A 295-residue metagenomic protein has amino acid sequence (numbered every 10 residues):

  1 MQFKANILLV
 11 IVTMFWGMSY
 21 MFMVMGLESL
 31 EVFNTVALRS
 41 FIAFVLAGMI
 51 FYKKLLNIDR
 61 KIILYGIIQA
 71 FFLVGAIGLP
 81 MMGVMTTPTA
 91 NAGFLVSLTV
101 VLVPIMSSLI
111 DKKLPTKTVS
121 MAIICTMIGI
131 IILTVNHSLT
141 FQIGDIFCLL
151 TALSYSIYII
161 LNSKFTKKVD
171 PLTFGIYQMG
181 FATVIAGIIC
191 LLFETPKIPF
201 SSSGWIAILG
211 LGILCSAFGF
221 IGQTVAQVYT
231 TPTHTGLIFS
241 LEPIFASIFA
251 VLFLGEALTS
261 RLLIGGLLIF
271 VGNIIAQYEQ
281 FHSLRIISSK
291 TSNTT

Functional and structural regions predicted by a protein language model:
M1-N34, F71, L79, L139-K164 (+1 more regions): Glycine-/small-residue-enriched transmembrane alpha-helix faces in small-molecule transporters and effluxers
F3-L8, N34-M49, T118-C125, I143 (+3 more regions): Hydrophobic alpha-helical transmembrane segments of multi-pass integral membrane proteins, especially transporters
F15, S19-Y20, F51-V96, I132 (+1 more regions): Specific transmembrane alpha-helical segments of multi-pass solute transporters/efflux pumps, especially DMT/EamA
S29-G75, L102-M106, S154-L161, I176-E194 (+2 more regions): Transmembrane alpha-helices of multi-pass small-molecule transport proteins
V36-L38, A92-L98, L161-T183, S216-L252: Helix-helix packing/entry segments at the starts of transmembrane helices
L38-F41, G204-I206, S240-T295: C-terminal-most transmembrane helix of multi-pass membrane proteins
L46-L55, P80, T99-M121, I244-I264: C-terminal transmembrane-helix exit sites in multi-pass transporters
A47, I67-Q69, P115-T134, A186 (+1 more regions): Hydrophobic transmembrane alpha-helices of multi-pass small-molecule transport proteins
